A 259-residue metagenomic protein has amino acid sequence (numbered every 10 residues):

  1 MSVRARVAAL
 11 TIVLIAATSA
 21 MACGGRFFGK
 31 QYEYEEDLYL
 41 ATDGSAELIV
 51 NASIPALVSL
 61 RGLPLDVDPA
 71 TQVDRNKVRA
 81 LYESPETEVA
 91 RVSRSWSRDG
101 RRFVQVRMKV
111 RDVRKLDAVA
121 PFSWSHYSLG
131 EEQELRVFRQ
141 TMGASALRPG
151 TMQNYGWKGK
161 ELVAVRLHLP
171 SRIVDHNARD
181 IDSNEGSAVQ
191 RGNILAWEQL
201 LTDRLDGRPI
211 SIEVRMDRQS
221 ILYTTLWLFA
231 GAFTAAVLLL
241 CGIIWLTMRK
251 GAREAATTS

Functional and structural regions predicted by a protein language model:
M1-L10: Bacterial N-terminal signal peptides that target proteins for export
S19-A22: C-terminal motif of bacterial Sec signal peptides marking the signal peptidase cleavage site
G24-F27: Bacterial signal peptide processing site
Q31-N51: Post-signal peptide N-terminal segment of mature Sec-exported envelope proteins
L38, V50-I54, V110-D112, L169 (+1 more regions): A mature extracytoplasmic/lumenal domain signature
S53-Q133, F138: Structured domain cores in non-transmembrane regions
E132-F233: Intrinsically disordered, low-complexity linkers and stems that provide flexible hinges in membrane-associated
R218-S259: C-terminal single-pass membrane-anchor helix
